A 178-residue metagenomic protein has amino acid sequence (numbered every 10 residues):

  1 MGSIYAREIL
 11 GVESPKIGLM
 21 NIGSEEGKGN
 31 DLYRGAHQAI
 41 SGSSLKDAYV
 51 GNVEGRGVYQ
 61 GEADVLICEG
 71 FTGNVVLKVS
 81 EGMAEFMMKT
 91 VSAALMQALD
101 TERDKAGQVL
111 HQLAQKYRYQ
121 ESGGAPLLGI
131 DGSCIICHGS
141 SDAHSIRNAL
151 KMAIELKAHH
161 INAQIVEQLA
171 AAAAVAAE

Functional and structural regions predicted by a protein language model:
M1-G55, D64: Glycine-rich phosphate/diphosphate-binding loop of Rossmann-like nucleotide-binding domains
V58-Y59: Structural alpha-helical scaffold elements that stabilize or flank donor/cofactor-binding regions in carbohydrate
E62-L66, G70-E178: Glycine-rich phosphate/nucleotide-binding loop
